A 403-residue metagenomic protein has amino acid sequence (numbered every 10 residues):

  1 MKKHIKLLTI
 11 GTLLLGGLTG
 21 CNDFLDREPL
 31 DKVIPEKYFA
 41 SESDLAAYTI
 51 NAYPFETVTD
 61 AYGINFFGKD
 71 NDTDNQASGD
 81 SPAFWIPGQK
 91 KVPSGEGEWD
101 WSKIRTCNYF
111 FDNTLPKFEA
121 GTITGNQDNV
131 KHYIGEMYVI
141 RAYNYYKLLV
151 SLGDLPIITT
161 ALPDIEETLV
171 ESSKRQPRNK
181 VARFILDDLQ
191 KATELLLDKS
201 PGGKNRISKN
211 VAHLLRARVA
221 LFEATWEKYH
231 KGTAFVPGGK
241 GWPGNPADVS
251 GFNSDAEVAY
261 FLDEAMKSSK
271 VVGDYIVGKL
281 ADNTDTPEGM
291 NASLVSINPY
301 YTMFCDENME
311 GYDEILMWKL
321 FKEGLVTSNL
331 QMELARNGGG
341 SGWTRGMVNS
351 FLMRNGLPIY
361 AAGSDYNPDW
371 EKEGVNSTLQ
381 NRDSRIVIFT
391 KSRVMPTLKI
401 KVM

Functional and structural regions predicted by a protein language model:
M1-L30: Bacterial Sec-dependent N-terminal signal peptides
C21-G68, P243, P287, I359-Y360 (+2 more regions): Membrane-proximal, proline-rich intrinsically disordered regions
A40-T59, Q76-L152, T168-K209, V375 (+2 more regions): Conserved, well-structured interaction surfaces
G121, G125-Q127, D154-R175, E227-E264: Short coil/linker segments at helix-helix boundaries
L149-V150, P156, S200-P201, F222-K231: Short coil/turn linking the two alpha-helices of tandem helical-hairpin repeats
Y260-V375: Polar, glycine-rich mid-to-C-terminal structural blocks that act as macromolecule-binding/assembly scaffolds
D313-E314, L325-T327, D369-M403: Flexible, polar/acidic helix-loop-strand segments at domain edges
